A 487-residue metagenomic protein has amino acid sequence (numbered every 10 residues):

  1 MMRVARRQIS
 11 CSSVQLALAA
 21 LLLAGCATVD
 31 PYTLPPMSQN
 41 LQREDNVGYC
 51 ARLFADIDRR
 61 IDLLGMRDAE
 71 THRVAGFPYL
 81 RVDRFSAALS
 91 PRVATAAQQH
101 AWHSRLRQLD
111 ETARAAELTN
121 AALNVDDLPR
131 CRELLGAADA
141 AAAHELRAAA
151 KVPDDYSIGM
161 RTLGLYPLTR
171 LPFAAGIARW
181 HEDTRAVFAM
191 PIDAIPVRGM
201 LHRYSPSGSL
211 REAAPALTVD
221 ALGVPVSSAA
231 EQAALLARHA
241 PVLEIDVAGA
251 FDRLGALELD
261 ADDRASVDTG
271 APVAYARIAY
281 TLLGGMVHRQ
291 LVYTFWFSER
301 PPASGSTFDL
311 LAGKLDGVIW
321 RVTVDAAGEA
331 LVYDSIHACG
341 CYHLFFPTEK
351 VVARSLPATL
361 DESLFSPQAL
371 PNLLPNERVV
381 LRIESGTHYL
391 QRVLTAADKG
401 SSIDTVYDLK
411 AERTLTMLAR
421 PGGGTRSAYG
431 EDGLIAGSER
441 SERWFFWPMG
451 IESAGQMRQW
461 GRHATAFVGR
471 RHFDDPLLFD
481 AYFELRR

Functional and structural regions predicted by a protein language model:
M2-L16: Bacterial N-terminal signal peptides that target proteins for export
Q8-S12, A27, V322: Intrinsically disordered/low-complexity terminal segments and short unstructured peptides
L23-G25: C-terminal motif of bacterial Sec signal peptides marking the signal peptidase cleavage site
V29-R211, A312-D316, A326-R487: Domain-length functional cores that host ligand/cofactor binding and catalytic or interaction surfaces in mature
L163-A265, S304: Extended, regular secondary-structure scaffolds
A250-Y333: Short N-terminal edge-element motif at the start of the domain
